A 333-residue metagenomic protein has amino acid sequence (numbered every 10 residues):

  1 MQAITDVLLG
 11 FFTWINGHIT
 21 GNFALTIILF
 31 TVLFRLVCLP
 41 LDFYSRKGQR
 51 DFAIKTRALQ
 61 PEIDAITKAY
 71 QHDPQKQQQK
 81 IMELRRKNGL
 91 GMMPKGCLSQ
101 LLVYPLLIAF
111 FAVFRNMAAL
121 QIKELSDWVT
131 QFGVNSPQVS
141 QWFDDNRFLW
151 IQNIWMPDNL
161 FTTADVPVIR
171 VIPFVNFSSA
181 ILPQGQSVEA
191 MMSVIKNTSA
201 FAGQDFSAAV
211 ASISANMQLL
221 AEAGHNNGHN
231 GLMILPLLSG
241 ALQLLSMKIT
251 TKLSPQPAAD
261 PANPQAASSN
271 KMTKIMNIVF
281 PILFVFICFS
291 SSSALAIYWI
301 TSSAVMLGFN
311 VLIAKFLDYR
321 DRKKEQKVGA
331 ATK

Functional and structural regions predicted by a protein language model:
M1-K333: Helix-loop-helix
